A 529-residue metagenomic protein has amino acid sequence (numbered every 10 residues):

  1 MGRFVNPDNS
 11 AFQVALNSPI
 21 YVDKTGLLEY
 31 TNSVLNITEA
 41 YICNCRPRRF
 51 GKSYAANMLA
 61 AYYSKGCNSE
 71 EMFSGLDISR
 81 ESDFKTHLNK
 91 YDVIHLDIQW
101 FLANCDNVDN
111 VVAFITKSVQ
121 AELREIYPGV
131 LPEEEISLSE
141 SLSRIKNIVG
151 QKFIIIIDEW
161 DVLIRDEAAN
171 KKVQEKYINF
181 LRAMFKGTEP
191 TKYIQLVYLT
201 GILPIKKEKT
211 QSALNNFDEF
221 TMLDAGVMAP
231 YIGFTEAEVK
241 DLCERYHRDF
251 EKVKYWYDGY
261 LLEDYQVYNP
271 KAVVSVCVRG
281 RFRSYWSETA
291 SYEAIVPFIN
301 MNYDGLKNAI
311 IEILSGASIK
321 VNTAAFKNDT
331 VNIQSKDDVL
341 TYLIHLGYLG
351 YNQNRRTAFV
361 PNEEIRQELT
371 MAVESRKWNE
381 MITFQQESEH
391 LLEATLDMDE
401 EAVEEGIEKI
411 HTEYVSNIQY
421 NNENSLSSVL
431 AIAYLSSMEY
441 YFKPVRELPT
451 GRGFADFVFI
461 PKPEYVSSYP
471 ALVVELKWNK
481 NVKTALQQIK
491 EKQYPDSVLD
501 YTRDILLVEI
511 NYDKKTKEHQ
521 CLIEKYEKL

Functional and structural regions predicted by a protein language model:
M1-N422, S437-Y441, V445: Phosphate-binding site recognition
I154, P470-V474, L506: Structural motif
Q174-F180, W478-P495: Mg2+/Mn2+-dependent nuclease catalytic core
M184-T191, T341-L349, A431-S436, Q488-V508: Metal-dependent nuclease catalytic cores in nucleic-acid-processing enzymes, especially RNase H-like/related
L430, A455-P461, Y469-K480, K492: Conserved catalytic cores of phosphodiester-cleaving nucleases, focusing on short active-site segments
P444-Y465: Catalytic centers of nucleases
S497, R503-L529: Domain-level recognition of nuclease-like catalytic cores that cleave nucleotide substrates
